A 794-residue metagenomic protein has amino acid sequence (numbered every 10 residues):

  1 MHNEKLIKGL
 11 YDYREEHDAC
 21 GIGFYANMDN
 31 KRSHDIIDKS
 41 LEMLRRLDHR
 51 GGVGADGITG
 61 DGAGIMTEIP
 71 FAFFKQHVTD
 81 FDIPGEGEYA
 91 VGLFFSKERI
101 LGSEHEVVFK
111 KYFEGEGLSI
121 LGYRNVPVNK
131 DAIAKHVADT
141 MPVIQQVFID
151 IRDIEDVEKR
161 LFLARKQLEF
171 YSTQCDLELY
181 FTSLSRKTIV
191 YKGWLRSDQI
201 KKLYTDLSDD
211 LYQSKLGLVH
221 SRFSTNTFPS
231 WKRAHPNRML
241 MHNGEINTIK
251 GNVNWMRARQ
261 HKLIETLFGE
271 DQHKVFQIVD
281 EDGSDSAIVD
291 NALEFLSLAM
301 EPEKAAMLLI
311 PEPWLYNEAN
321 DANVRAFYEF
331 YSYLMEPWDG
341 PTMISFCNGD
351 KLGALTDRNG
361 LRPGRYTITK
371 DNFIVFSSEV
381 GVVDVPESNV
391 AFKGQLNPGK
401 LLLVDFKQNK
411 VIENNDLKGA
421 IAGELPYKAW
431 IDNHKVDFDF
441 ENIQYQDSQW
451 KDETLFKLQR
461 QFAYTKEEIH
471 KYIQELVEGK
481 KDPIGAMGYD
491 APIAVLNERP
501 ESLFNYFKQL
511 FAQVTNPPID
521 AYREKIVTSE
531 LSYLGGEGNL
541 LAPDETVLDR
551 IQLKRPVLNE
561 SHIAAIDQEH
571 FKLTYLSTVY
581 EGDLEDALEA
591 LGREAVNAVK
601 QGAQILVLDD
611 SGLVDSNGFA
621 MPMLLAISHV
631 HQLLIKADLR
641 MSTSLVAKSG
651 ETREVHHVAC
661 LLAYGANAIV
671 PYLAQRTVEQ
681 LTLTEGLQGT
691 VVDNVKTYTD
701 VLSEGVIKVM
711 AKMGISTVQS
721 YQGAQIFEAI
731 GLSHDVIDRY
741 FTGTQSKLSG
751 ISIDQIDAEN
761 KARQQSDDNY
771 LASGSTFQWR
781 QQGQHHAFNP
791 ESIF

Functional and structural regions predicted by a protein language model:
H2-L6, G23, H34-I37, L118-S119 (+8 more regions): Long, low-complexity, charge-dense
H2-S33, E169-T182, K187, K192-T205 (+12 more regions): Glycine-rich phosphate/ribose-binding loops and adjacent secondary-structure elements that form binding surfaces
N3-E98, S103, Q461-P518: N-terminal amphipathic, basic-rich helices that act as targeting or association modules
D29-M43, G62-T79, R257-E265, P363-S378 (+1 more regions): Compositionally biased, low-complexity linear motifs
K39-M43, R233-D282, L355-L401, V411-F438: Extended active-site and interfacial segments that coordinate phosphate-rich ligands in large catalytic machineries
H49-A55, V190, L203, L211 (+2 more regions): Anionic-ligand anchoring segments at beta-strand to alpha-helix junctions in alpha/beta enzyme folds, i.e., glycine
G54-K215, S221, T225, Q272-P341 (+1 more regions): Extended, highly charged
G60, F73, V279, L296-T342 (+7 more regions): Flexible, glycine-rich loop/tail regions that form catalytic "lids" or insertion modules at the edges of active sites
